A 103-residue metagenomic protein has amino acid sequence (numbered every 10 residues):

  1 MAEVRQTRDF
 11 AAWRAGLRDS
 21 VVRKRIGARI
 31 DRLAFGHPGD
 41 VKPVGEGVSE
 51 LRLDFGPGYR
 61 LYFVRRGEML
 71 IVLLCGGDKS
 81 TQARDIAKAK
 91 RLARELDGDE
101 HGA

Functional and structural regions predicted by a protein language model:
M1-E3, A12, S20-R23, P38 (+2 more regions): Enriched for short, Lys/Arg-rich terminal
A15: Nucleotide-activated sugar donor-binding and catalytic core shared by glycosyltransferases and related lipid-linked
A28-F55, E100-H101: A short, surface-exposed loop/turn module that caps and links secondary-structure elements
